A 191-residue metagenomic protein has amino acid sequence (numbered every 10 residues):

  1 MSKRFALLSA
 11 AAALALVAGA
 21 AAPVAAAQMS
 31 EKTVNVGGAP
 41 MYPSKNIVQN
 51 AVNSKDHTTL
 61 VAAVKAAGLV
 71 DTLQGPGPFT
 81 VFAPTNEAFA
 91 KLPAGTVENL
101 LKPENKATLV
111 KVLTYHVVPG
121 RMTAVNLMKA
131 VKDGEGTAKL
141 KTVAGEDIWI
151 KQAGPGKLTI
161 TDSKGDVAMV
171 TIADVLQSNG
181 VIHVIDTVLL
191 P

Functional and structural regions predicted by a protein language model:
S2-F5, P23-P191: Mature, structured domains of secreted/extracytosolic soluble proteins
A10-L16: Hydrophobic helical h-region of N-terminal Sec-dependent signal peptides in bacterial secretory/periplasmic proteins
L16-V24: C-terminal segment of classical bacterial N-terminal signal peptides
